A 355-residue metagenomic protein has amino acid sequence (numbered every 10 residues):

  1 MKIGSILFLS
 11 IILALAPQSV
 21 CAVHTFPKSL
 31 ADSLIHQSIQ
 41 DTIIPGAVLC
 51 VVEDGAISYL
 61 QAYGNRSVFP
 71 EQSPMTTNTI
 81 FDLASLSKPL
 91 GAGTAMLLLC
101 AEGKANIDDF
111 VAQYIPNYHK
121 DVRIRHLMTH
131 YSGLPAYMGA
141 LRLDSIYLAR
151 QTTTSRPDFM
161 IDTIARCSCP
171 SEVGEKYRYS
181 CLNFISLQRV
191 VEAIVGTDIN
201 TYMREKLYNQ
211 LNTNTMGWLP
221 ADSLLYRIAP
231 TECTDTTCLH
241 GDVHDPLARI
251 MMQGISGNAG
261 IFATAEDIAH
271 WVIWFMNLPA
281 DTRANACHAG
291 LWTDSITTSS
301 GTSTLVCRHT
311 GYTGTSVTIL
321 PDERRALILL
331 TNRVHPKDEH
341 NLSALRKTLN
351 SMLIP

Functional and structural regions predicted by a protein language model:
M1-F26: Bacterial Sec-dependent N-terminal signal peptides
H24-F81, K104-D108: Short, conserved catalytic-motif segment at the N-terminal edge
D32-I35, L49, G55, I80-I107 (+3 more regions): Active-site SXXK
G64-E71, M252, P279, V334-P336: A short acidic/small-residue loop/turn micro-motif
N106-K120, N209-L211: Short, glycine/proline-biased beta-turn/loop segments that scaffold the active-site neighborhood
V122-V306: Short, surface-exposed loop or secondary-structure junction motifs that flank catalytic or metal-binding residues
A280-A286, I296-T302, P336-P355: Short, gly/Ser/Thr-rich active-site loops of penicillin-recognizing serine hydrolases
V306-C307, T313-A326: Short, surface-exposed beta-strand/loop micro-motifs that present aromatic residues
